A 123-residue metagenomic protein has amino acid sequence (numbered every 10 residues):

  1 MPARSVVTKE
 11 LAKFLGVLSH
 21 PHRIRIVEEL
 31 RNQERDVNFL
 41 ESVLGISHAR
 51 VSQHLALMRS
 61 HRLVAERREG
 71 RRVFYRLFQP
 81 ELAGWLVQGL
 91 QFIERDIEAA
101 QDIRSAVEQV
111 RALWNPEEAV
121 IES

Functional and structural regions predicted by a protein language model:
M1-V6, E10, L82-S123: Amphipathic alpha-helical dimerization/coiled-coil segments that flank or bridge DNA-binding/regulatory modules
P2, V6-R50, R72-L82: N-terminal helix-turn-helix DNA-binding core of bacterial DNA-binding proteins
H22-R25, V37-N38, R62, G84 (+2 more regions): Secondary-structure transition/capping residues
I24, R50, L55-A56, R68 (+1 more regions): Compositionally biased, intrinsically disordered low-complexity segments enriched in polar/proline residues
E34-R35, R59, L90: Residue-level detector of secondary-structure transition/capping positions
S42, Q53, R59-S60: Alpha-helical residues within the helix-turn-helix
L44, A56, V120-I121: Intrinsically disordered, low-complexity segments enriched in glycine/proline and serine/threonine
R59-E69, R76: Beta-hairpin "wing" of winged helix-turn-helix
